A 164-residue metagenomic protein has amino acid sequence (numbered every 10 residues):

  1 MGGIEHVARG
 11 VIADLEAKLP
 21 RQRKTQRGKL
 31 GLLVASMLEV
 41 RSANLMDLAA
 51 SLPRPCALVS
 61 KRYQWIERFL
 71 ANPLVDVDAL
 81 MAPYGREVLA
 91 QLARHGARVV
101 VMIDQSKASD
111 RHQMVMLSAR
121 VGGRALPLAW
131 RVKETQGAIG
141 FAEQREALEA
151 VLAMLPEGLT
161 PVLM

Functional and structural regions predicted by a protein language model:
M1-M164: Conserved, well-structured functional cores that handle cations and Mg-NTP chemistry
